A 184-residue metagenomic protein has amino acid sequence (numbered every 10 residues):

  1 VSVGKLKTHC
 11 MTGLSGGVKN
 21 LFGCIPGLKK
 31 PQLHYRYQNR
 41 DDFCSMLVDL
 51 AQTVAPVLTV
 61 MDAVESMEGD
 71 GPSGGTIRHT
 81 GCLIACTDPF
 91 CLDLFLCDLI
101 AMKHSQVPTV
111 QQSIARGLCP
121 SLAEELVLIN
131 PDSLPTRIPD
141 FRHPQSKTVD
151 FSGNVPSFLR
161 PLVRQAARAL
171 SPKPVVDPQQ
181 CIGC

Functional and structural regions predicted by a protein language model:
S2-D177: Extended, low-polarity segments enriched in aliphatic/aromatic residues
C181-C184: Short cysteine clusters
